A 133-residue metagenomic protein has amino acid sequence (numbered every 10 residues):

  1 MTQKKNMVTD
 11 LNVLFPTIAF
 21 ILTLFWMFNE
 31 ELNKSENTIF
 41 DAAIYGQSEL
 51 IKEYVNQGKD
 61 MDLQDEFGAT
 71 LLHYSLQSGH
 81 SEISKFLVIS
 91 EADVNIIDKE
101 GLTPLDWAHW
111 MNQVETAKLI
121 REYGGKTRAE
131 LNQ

Functional and structural regions predicted by a protein language model:
T2-Q3, D10-D41, V114-Q133: Ankyrin-repeat-protein effector appendages
D41-Q47, Y74-H80, W107-Q113: Ankyrin repeat A-helix N-terminal signature
Q47-V55, H80-I89, Q113-E122: Ankyrin repeat structural motif
L63-A69, H73-I83, I89: Extracytoplasmic/periplasmic/luminal assembly and interaction segments in envelope/secretory/respiratory proteins
D65, D98, L131-N132: Ankyrin repeat boundary/linker residues
D93, D98-Q113: A generic tandem-repeat structural signature
